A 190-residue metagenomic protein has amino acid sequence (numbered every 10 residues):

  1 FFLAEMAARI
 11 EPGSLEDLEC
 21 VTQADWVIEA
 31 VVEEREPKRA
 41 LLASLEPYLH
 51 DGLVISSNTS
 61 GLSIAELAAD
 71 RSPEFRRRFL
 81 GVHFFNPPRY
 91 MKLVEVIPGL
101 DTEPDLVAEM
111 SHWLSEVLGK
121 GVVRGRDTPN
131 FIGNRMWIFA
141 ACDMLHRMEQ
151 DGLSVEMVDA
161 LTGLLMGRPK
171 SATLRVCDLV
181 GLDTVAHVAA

Functional and structural regions predicted by a protein language model:
F1, I28, E46-L49, A68-R71 (+5 more regions): Structural signal for hydrophobic packing residues in well-ordered secondary-structure cores of soluble enzyme domains
F1-I55, G61-E66, P73, V94: Rossmann-like NAD(P)-binding element
K38, R89-Y90, A140: N-terminal alpha-helical segment
V54-R135, K170: Rossmann-fold dinucleotide-binding core
I97, V123-A190: Substrate-binding/catalytic subdomain of NAD(P)-dependent oxidoreductase enzymes
